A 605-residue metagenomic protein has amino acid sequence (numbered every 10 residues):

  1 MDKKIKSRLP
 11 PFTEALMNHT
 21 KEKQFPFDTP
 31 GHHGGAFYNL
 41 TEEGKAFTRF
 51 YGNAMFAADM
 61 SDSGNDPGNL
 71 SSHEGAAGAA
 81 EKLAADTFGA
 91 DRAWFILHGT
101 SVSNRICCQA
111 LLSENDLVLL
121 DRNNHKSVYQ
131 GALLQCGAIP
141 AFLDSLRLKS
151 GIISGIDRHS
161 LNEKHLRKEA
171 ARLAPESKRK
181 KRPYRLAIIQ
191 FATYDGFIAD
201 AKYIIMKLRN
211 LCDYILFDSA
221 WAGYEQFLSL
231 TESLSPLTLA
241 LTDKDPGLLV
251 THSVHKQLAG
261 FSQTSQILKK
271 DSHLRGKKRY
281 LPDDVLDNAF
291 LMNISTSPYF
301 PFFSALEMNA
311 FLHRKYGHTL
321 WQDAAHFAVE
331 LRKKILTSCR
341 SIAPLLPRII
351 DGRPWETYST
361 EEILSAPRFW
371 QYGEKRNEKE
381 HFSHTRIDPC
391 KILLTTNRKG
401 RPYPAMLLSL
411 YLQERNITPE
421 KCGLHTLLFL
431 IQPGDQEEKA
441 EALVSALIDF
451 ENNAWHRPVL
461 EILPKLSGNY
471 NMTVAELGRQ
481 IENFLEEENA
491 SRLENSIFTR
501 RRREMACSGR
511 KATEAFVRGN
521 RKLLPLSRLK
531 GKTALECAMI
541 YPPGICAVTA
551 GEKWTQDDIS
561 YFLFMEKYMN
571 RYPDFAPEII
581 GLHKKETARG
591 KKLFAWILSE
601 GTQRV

Functional and structural regions predicted by a protein language model:
M1-A58, N65-D66, D86, Y316-V605: Non-catalytic terminal extensions of PLP-dependent enzymes
F12, S72, D86, T100-S113 (+1 more regions): Conserved PLP-enzyme active-site core in the AAT-like
G44-M55, I96-C108, E163-K178, N377-H381 (+1 more regions): Short, composition-biased local secondary-structure segments
F56-V102: Conserved N-terminal alpha-helix of the aminotransferase class I/II PLP-enzyme fold
P67, W94-I96, A187-Q190, L427-Q432: Short glycine-rich or small-residue beta-strand-to-loop segments that form or flank ligand, phosphate, metal/Fe-S
D91, E114-N115, I387-P389: A short, charged/proline- and glycine-enriched loop that marks the coil->beta-strand transition at the N-terminal
W94, A141-L143, E420: General small-molecule cofactor/ligand-binding pocket signal
